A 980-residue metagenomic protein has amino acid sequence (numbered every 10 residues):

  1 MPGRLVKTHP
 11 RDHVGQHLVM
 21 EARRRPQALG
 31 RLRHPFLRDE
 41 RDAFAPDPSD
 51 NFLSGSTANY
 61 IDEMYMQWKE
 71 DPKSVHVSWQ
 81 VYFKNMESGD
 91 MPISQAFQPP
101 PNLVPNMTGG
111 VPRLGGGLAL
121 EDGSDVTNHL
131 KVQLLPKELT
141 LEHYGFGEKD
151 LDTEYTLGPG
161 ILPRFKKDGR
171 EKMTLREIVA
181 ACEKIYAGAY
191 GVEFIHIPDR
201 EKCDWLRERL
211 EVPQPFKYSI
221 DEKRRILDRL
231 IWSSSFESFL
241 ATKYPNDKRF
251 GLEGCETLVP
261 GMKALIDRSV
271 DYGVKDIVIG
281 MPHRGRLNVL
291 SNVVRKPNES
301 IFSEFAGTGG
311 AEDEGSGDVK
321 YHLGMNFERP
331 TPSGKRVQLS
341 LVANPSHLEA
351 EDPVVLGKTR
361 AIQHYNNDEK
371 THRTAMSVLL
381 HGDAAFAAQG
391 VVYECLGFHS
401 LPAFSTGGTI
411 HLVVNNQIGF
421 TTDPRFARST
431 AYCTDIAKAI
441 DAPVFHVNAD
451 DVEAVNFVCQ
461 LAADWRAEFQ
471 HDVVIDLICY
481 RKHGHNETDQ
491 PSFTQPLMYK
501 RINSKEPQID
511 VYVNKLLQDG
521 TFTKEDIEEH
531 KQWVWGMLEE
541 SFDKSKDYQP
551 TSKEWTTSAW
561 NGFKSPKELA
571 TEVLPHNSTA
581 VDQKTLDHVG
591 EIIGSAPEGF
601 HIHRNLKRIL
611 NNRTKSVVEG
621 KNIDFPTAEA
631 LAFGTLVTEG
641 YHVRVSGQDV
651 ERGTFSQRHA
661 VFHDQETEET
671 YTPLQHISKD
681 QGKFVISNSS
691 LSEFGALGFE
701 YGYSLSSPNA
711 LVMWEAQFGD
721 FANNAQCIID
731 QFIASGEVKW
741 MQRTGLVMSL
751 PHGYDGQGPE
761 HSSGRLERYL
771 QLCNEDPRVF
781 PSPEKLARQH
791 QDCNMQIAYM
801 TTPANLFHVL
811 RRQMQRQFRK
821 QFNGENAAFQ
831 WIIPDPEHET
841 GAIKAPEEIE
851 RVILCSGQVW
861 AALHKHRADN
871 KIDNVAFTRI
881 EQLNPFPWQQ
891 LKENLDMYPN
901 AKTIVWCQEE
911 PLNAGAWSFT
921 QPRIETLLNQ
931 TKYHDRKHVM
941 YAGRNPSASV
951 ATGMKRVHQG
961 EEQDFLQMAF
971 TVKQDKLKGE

Functional and structural regions predicted by a protein language model:
P2-S429, D435-I436, I440-F445, E468 (+6 more regions): Conserved internal helical-beta-strand scaffold that buttresses enzyme catalytic cores
D435-D441, E666-T667, S707, H864-T878 (+1 more regions): Short helix-loop-beta junction
P443-K505, Y512-E525, V875-A876, F886-E893: Structured mid-domain segments that build the active-site/substrate or prosthetic-cofactor binding neighborhood
H446, N774-P777, P781, C793-Y799 (+2 more regions): Extended, charge-rich low-complexity interaction segments
D680-I686, W860, K865-N900: Generic long, charged, amphipathic alpha-helical segments
V809, F818-P846: Conformationally flexible catalytic loops at phosphate/diphosphate-handling active centers
E825, A845-E850, D873, N884 (+3 more regions): Conserved alpha/beta-domain cores
L891-N945: C-terminal structured "cap/appendage" subdomains that terminate the fold
